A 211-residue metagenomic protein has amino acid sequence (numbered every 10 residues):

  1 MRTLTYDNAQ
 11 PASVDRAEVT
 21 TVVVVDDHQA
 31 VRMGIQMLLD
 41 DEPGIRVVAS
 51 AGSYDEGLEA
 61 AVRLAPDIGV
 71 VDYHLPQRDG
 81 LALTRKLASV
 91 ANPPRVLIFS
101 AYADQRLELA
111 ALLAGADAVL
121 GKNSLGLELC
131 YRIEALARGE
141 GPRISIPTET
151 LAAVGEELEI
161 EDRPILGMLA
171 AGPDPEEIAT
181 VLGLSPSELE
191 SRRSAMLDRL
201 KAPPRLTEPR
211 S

Functional and structural regions predicted by a protein language model:
E18-V31, I35-L39: Conserved acidic segment of CheY-like receiver
V31, P76, D104: The feature encodes the CheY-like receiver
S53-E56, D79-A82: Acidic catalytic/metal-coordinating carboxylates
D72-Y73, S100: Active-site residues of response regulator receiver
L81-P93: Short amphipathic alpha-helix used as the core "switch/output" element in two-component signaling
L107-L166, R205: Short, flexible helix-to-coil linker/hinge segments that flank and couple to helix-turn-helix
L151-S194: Helix-turn-helix DNA-binding segment
L189, S194-S211: Basic, Lys/Arg-enriched C-terminal extension of HTH/homeodomain DNA-binding domains
